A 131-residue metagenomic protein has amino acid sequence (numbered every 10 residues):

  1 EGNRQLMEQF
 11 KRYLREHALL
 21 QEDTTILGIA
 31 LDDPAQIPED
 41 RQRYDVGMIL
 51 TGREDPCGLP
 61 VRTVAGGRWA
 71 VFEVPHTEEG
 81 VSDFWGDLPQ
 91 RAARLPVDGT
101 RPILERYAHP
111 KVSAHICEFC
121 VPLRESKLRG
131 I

Functional and structural regions predicted by a protein language model:
E1-I131: A solvent-exposed interaction/effector surface
